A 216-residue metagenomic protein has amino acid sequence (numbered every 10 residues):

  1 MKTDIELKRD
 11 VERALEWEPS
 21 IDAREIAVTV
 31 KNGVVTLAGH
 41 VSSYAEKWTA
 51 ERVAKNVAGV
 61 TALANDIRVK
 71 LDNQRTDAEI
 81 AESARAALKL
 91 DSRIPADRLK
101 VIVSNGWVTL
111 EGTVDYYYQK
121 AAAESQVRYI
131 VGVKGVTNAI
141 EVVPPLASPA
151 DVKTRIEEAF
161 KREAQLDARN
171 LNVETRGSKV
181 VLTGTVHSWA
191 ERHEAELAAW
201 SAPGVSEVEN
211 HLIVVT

Functional and structural regions predicted by a protein language model:
M1-T216: N-terminal targeting leaders
